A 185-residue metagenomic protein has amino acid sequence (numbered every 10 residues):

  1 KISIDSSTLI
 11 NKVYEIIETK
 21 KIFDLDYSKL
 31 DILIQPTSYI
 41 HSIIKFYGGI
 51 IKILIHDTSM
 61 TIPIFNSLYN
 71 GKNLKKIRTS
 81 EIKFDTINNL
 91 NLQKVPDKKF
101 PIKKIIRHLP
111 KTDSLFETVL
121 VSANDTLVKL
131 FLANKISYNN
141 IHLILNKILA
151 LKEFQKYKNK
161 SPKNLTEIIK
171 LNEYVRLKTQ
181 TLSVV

Functional and structural regions predicted by a protein language model:
K1-V185: Catalytic, metal-anchored helix/loop core of enzyme active sites in primary metabolism
